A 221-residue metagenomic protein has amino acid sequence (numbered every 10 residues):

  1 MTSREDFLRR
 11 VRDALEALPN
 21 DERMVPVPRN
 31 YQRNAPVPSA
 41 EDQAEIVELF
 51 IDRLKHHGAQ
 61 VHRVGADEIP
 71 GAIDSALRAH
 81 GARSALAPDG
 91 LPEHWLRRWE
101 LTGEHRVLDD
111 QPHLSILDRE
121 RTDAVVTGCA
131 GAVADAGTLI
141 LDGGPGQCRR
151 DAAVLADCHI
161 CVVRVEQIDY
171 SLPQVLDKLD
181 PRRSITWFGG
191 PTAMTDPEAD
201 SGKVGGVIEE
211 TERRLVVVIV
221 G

Functional and structural regions predicted by a protein language model:
M1-G221: The feature marks the mature, well-folded catalytic cores of soluble enzymes
